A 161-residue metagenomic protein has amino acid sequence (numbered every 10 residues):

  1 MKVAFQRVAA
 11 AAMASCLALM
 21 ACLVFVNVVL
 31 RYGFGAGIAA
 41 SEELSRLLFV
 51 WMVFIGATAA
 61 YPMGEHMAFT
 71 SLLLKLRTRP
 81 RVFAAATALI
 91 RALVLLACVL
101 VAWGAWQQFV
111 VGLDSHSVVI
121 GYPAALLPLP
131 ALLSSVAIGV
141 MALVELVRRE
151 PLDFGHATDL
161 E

Functional and structural regions predicted by a protein language model:
M1-E161: Alpha-helical transmembrane segments and membrane-interface helix-loop junctions in multi-pass membrane proteins
